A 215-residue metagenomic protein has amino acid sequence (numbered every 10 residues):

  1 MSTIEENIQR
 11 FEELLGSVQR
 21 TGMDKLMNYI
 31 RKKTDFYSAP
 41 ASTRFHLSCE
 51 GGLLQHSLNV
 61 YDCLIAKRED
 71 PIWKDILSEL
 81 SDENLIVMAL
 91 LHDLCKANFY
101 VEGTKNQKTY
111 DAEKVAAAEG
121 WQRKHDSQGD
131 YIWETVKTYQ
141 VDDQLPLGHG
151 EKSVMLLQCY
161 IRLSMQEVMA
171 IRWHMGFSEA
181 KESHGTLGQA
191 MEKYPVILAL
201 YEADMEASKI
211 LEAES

Functional and structural regions predicted by a protein language model:
M1-A39: Non-catalytic interface/linker regions that flank or bridge core catalytic/transmembrane domains
N7-R10, G22-L26, H56, S81 (+3 more regions): Residue-level detector of well-ordered alpha-helical segments, enriched for hydrophobic/aromatic packing positions
Q19-G22, C49, L53, S78: Residue-level recognition of alpha-helical structural elements
K32-H56, V136-Q140: Active-site flanking loop/helix segments enriched in acidic
L47-C49, K67, I76-A213: Divalent metal-dependent catalytic cores for phosphoryl transfer on phosphate-bearing substrates
V60: Conserved hydrophobic/aromatic pocket- or pore-lining residues that grip, position, or stack substrates in active sites
I72-W73: Hydrophobic/aromatic-rich structural module bridging two neighboring secondary-structure elements via a short loop
